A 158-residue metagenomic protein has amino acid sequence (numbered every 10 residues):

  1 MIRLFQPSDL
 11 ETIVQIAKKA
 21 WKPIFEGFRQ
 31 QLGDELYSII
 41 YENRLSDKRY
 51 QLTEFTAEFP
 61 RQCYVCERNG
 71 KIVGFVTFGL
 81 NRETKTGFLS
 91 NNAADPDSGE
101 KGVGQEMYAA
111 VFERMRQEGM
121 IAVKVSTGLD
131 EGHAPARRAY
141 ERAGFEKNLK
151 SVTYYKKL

Functional and structural regions predicted by a protein language model:
L4-S8, Q15-S90, D95, Y108 (+2 more regions): Acetyl-CoA-dependent GNAT
E11, K85, E131-G132, Y154: Flexible, glycine-rich phosphate/dinucleotide-binding loops and adjacent beta-alpha linkers at cofactor/substrate
T86, A122-K124: Structural preference for beta-strand elements that scaffold enzyme active sites
A94, E100-E113, R138, R142: Conserved acetyl-CoA-binding loop-helix of GNAT-fold acetyltransferases
G99, K124-A136, Y155-L158: Conserved beta-strand-loop-alpha-helix junction that forms the acyl-donor binding cleft
Q105, Q117, I121, L129-K150: Conserved active-site alpha-helix within GNAT-family acetyltransferase domains
